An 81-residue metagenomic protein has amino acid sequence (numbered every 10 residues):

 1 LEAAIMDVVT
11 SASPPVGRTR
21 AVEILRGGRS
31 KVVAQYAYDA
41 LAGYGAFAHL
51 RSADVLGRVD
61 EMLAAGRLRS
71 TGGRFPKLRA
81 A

Functional and structural regions predicted by a protein language model:
L1-A81: Accessory DNA-binding and partner-docking regions appended to nucleic-acid-acting proteins, especially the terminal
